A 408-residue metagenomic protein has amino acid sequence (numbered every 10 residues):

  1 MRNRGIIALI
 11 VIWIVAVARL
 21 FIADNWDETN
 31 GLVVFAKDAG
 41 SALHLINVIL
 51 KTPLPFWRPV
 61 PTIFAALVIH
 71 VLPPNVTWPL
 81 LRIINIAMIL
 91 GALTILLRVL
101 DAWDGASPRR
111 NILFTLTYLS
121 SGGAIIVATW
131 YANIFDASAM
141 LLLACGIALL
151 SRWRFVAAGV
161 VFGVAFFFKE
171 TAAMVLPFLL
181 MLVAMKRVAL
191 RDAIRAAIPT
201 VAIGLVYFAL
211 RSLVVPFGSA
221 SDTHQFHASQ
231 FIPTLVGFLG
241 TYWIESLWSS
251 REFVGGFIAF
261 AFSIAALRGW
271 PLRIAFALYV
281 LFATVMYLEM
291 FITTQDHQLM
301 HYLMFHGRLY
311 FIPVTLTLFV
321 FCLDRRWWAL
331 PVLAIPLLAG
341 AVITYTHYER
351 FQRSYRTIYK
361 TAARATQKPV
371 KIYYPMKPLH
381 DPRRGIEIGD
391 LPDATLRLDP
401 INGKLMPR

Functional and structural regions predicted by a protein language model:
N3, L96-A124, M140-L141: Transmembrane-helix signature of polytopic, membrane-embedded enzymes that assemble or transfer cell-envelope glycans
N25-T77, A197-G204, F208-A266, T293-M300 (+2 more regions): Membrane-lumen/periplasm interface segments of multi-pass, membrane-embedded glycan/lipid transferases
I63, V71-T94, T129: Loop-to-helix entry region of an early transmembrane alpha helix in multi-pass inner-membrane enzymes
I83-A106, C145: Transmembrane-helix motifs of polytopic, lipid-linked glycan transferases
S138, L143-A157, A165, R325: Membrane-interface transmembrane helices that cradle and orient dolichyl/undecaprenyl
M174-G204: Perimembrane helix-loop-helix junctions
A197-V201, L205, L272-F276, L323-I343: Signature aromatic-anchored transmembrane alpha helix within multi-pass, membrane-resident enzymes that catalyze glycan
Y302-L303, L337-R408: Membrane-embedded, lumen/periplasm-facing catalytic core of multi-pass transferases that use lipid-linked donors
